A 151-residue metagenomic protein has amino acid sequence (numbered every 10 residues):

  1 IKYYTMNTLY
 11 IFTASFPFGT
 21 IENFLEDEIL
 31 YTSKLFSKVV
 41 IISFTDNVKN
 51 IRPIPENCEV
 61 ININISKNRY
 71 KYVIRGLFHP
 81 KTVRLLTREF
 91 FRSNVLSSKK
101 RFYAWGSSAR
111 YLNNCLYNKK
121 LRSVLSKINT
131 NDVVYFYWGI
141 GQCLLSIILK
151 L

Functional and structural regions predicted by a protein language model:
I1-T5, A14, F102-Y103, S107 (+2 more regions): Non-catalytic effector/regulatory segments
K2-Y70, R122, S126-N129: N-terminal subdomain of nucleotide-sugar transferases
T8-I11, V133-G139, S146-L151: Active-site proximal beta-strand in glycosyltransferases
G19-E22, S93-K99, I148-L149: A broad, low-specificity signal for short, low-complexity segments enriched in glycine/proline and polar/charged
V48-K49, Q142-S146: Short, well-ordered alpha-helical microsegments
V48-L112: A conserved catalytic-core segment of Leloir-type glycosyltransferases
W105-N113, L121-G141: Short N-terminal targeting/anchoring amphipathic segment
